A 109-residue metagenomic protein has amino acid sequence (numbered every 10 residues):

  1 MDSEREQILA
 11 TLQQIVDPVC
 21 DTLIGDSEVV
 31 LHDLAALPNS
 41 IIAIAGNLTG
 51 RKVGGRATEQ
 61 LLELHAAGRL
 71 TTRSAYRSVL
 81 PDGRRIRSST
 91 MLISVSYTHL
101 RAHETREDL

Functional and structural regions predicted by a protein language model:
M1-R5: Long, low-complexity interaction regions most often at the N-terminus
L9-D17: Short amphipathic alpha-helical segments
V16-S74, V79-P81: Structured interaction and signal-relay segments at domain junctions
R84-M91: A short beta-strand signature within small-molecule sensing/ligand-binding domains used in signal transduction
I93-V95: Sensor-regulatory modules in signal-transduction proteins
T98-T105: Conserved small/polar residues in nucleotide/adenosyl-binding loops
